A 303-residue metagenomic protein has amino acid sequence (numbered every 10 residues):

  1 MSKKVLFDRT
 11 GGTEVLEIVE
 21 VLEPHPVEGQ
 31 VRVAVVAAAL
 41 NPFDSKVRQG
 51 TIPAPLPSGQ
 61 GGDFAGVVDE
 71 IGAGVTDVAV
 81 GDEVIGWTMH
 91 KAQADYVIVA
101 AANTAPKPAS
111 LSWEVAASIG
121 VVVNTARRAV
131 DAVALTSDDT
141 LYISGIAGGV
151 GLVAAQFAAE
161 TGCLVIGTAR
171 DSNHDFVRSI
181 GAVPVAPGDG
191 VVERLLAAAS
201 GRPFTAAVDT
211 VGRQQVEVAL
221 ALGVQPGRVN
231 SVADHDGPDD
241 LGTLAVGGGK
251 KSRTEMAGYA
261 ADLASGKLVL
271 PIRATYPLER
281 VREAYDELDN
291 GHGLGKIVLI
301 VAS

Functional and structural regions predicted by a protein language model:
L22-A39, R48-H90: Glycine-rich beta-strand-centered segment in the early N-terminal region that forms part of a ligand/cofactor-binding
K46, I85-G145: NAD(P)H dinucleotide-binding glycine-rich loop of Rossmann-like/cofactor-binding domains, especially the beta1-alpha1
D69, I166-T168, N230: Conserved beta-strand positions in the Rossmann-like core of class I SAM-dependent methyltransferases
D82-E83, Y96, T140, E160 (+2 more regions): Residue-level marker of beta-strand positions
I119-G188: Mid-domain Rossmann-like dinucleotide-binding core that forms the NAD(H)/NADP(H) cofactor-binding site
V191-R202: Short amphipathic alpha-helix with an adjacent loop that forms part of the alpha/beta core around
T210-P271, P277-L278, I300-S303: Glycine-rich phosphate-binding loop and adjacent beta-alpha segment of Rossmann(oid) nucleotide-cofactor-binding
